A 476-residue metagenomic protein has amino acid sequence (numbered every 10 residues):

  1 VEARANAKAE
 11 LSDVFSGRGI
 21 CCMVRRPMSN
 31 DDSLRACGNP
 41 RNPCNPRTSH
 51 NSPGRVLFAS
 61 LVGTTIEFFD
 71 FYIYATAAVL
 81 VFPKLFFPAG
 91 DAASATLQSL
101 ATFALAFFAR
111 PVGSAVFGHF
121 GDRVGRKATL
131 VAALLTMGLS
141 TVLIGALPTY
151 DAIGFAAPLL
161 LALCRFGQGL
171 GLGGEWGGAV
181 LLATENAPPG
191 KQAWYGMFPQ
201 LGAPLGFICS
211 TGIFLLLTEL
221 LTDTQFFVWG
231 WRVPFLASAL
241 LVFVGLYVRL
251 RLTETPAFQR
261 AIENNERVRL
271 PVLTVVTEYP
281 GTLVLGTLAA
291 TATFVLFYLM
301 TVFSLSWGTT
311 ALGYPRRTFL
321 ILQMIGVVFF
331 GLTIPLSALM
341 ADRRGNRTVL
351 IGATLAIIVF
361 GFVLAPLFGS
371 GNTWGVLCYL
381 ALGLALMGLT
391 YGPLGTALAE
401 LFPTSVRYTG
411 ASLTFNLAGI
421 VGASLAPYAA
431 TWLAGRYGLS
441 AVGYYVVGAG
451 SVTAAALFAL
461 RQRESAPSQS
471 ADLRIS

Functional and structural regions predicted by a protein language model:
A75, G281-F329, A423: Extracytoplasmic gate region of multi-pass secondary transporters
V79-R110: Extracellular/periplasmic helix-loop-helix junction of adjacent transmembrane segments in MFS-like secondary
S114-G125, I334-G345: Helix-to-loop junctions at the C-terminal end of transmembrane segments in multipass secondary transporters
R123-L134, R343-T354: Cytoplasmic membrane-interface "Motif A"-like loop-to-helix N-cap segments of 12-TM Major Facilitator Superfamily
L135-I153, A356-S370: C-terminal ends and interior cores of transmembrane alpha-helices in multi-pass membrane transporters/permeases
W194-T218, F415-A426: Glycine-rich segments within core transmembrane alpha-helices of 12-TM secondary carriers
E219-L236, A430-G448: A membrane-interface helix-boundary motif in multi-pass transporters
G245-L250, A449-S476: Multi-pass alpha-helical transporter architecture, strongest for 12-TM Major Facilitator/SLC carriers used
